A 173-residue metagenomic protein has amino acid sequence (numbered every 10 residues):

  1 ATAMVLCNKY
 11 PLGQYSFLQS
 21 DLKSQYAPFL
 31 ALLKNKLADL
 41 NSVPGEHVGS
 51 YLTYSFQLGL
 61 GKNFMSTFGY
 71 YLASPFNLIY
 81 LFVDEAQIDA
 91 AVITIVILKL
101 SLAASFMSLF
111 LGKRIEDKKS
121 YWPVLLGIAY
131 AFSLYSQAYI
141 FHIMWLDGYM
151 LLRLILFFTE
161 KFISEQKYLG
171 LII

Functional and structural regions predicted by a protein language model:
T2-A104, I128-M150: Membrane-interface coil-to-helix junctions
Y80, S108-G112, E160, S164: Membrane-water interface at transmembrane helix exits
T94, P123-I128, L171-I172: Hydrophobic alpha-helical transmembrane segments
S101-L109, L152-F157: Central hydrophobic cores of alpha-helical transmembrane segments in multi-pass inner-membrane proteins across all
S108-F132: Transmembrane-helix signature of polytopic, membrane-embedded enzymes that assemble or transfer cell-envelope glycans
P123, H142-D147, Y168-G170: Short, aromatic-rich membrane-interface segments at the entry and exit of alpha-helical transmembrane domains
I155-G170: Membrane-interface transmembrane helices that cradle and orient dolichyl/undecaprenyl
